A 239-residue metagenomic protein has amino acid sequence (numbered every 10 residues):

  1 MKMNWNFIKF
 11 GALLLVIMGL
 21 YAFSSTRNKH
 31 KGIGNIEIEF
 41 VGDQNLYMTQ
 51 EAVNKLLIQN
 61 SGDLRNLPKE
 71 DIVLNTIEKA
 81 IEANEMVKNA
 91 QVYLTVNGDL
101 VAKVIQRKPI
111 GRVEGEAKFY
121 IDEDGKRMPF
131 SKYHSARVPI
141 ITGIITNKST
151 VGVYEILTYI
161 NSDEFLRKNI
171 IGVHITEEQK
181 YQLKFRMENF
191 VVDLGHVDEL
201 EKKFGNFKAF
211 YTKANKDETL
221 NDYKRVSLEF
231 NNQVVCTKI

Functional and structural regions predicted by a protein language model:
M1-P68: N-terminal membrane-targeting segments
F40-G42, V104-K108, K132, G143-I145 (+4 more regions): Flexible glycine-/small-residue-rich
G42-A83, K132-E155, G195, G205 (+1 more regions): Periplasmic/extracytosolic POTRA-like scaffold domains at the N-termini of outer-membrane and outer-envelope
I77-K126, R225-E229: Structured, soluble extracytoplasmic/luminal domains of envelope-associated proteins
E82-K88, S162-N169, E218-L220: Short secondary-structure junctions
K88-N89, D99, K108-G111, M128 (+4 more regions): Short beta-strands and strand-coil junctions in structured, solvent-facing domains, enriched
K103-E177: Extracytoplasmic segments of membrane-associated envelope/inner-membrane machinery
E201-I239: Extracytoplasmic/luminal low-complexity segments enriched in Pro/Gly and acidic/polar residues that act as flexible
